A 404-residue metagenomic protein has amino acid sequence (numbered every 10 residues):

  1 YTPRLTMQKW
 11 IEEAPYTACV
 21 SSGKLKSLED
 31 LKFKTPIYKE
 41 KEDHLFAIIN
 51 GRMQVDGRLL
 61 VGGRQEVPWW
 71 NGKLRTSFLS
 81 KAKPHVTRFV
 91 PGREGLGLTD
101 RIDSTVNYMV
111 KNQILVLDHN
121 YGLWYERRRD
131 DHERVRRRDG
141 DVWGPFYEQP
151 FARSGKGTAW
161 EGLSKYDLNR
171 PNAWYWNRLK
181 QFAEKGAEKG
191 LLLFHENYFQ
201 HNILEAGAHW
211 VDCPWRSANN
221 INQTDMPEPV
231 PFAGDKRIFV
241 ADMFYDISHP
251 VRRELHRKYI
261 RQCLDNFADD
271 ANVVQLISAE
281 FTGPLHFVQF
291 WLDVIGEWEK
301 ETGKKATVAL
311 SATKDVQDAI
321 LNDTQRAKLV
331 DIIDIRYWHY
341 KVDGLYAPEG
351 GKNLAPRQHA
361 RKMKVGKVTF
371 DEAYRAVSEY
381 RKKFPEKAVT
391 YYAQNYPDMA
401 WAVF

Functional and structural regions predicted by a protein language model:
Y1-L45: Non-catalytic C-terminal accessory domains or segments of carbohydrate-active enzymes
R4, N172, T313, Q394-Y396: Helix N-terminus capping/helix-initiation residues
P15, K32, I37, L45 (+6 more regions): Intrinsic disorder/low-structure terminal segments
G23-K24, D43, G51, G57 (+1 more regions): Intrinsic-disorder/low-complexity loop/linker signature
A47-N322, R326-I332, K341-D343, P356 (+1 more regions): Active-site mouth of glycoside hydrolases
W298-T307, D323-F404: Catalytic-core region of carbohydrate-active enzymes that cleave or remodel glycosidic bonds
